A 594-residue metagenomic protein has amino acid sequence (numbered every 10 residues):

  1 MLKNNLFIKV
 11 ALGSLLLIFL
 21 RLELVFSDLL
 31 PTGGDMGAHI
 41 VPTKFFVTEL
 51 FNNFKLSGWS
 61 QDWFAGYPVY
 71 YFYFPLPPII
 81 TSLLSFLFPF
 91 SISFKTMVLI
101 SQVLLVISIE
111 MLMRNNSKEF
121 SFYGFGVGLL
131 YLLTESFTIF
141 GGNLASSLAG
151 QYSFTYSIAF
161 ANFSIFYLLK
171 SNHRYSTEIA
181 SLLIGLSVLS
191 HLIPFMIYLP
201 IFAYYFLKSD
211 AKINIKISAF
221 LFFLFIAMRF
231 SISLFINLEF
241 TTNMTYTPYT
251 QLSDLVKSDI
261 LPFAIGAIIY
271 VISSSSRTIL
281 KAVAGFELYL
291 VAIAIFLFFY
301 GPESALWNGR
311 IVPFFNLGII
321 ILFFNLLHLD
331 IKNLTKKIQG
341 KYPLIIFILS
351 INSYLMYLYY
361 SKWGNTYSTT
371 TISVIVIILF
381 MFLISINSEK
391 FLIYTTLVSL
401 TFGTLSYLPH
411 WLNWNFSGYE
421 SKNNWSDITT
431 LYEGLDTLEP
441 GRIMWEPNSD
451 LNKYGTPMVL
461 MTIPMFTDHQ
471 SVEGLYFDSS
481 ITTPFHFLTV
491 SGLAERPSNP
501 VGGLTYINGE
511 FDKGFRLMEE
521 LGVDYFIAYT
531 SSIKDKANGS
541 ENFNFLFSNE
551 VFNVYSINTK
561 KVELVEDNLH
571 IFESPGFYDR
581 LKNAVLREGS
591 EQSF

Functional and structural regions predicted by a protein language model:
M1-E439, E510, V523-A528, L546-S548 (+1 more regions): Membrane-embedded transmembrane-helix bundle of lipid-linked glycan/lipid transferases
F54, I100, I107, Y204 (+2 more regions): Extracytoplasmic
